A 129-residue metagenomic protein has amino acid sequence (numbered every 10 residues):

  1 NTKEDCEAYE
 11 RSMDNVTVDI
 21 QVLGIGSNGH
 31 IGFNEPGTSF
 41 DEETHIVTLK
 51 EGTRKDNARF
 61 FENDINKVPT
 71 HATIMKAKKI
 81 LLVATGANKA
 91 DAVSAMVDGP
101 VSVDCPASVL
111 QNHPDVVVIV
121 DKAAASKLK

Functional and structural regions predicted by a protein language model:
N1-K129: Conserved phosphate- and dinucleotide-binding cores of soluble alpha/beta proteins, encompassing both enzyme active
